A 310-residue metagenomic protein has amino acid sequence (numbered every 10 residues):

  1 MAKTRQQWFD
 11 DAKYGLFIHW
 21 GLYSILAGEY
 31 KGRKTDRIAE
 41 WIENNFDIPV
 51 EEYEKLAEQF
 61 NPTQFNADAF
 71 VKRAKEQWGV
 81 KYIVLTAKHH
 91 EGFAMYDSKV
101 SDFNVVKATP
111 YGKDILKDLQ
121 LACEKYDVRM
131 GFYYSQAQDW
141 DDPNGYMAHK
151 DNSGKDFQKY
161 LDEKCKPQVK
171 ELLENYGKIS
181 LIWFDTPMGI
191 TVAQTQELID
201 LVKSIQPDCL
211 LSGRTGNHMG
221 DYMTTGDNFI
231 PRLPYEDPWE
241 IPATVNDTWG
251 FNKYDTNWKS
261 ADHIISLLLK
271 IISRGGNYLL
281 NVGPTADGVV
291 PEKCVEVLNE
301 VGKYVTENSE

Functional and structural regions predicted by a protein language model:
M1-E310: Mature catalytic domains of secreted/periplasmic carbohydrate-active enzymes
